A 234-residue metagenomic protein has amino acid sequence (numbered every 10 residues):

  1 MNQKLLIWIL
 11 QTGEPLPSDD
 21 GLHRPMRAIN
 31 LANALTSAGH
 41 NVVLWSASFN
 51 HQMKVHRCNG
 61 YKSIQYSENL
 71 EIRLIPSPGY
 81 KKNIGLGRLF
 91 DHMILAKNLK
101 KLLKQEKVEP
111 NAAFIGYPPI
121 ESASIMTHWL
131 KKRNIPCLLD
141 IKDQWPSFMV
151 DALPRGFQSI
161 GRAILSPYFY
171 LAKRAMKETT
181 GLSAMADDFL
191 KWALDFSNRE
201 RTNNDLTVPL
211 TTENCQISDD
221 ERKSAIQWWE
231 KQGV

Functional and structural regions predicted by a protein language model:
M1-Q65, G181-S183, E213: N-terminal subdomain of nucleotide-sugar transferases
Q3-L5, N111, V234: Nucleotide donor/acceptor-binding cores
T12, S77-G87, R133-Y170, E213-C215 (+1 more regions): Acceptor-binding helix/loop patch of EC 2.4 sugar-transfer enzymes, predominantly nucleotide-sugar-dependent
S18, R88-N98, A112-R133, L139-F148: An aromatic- and histidine-rich active-site surface loop
A38, W129-I135, E178: Helix C-cap/helix->beta junction micro-motif
L44-Q105, V208: A conserved catalytic-core segment of Leloir-type glycosyltransferases
N111-A112, G181: Structural motif
P136, P146, G161-V234: Donor nucleotide-sugar binding/catalytic pocket of nucleotide-sugar-dependent glycosyltransferases
